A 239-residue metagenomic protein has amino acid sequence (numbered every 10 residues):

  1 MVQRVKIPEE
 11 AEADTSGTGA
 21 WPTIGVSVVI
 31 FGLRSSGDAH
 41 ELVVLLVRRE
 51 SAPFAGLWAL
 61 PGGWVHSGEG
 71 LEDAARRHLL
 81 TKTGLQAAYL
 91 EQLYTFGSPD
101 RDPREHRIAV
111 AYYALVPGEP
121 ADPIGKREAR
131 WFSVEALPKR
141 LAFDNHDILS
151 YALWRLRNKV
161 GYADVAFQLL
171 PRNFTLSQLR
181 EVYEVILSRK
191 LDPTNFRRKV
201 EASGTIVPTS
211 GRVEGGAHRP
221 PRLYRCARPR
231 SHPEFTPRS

Functional and structural regions predicted by a protein language model:
A13-W58: N-terminal strand-loop-strand
A39-L85, T95, V160-T175: Conserved Nudix-box catalytic region and its N-terminal flanking loop in Nudix hydrolases and closely related
Q86-Y94, P193: A short coil-to-beta-strand element that immediately follows conserved catalytic motifs
T95-R101, G211-E214: Short, solvent-exposed loop/turn elements at beta->coil junctions and helix N-caps that rim active or binding pockets
P99-D122, A152-W154, R222-R230: Active-site-adjacent beta-strand/loop module that shapes the phosphate/pyrophosphate-binding cleft
A111-A114, D122-L156, V160, L169-S177 (+3 more regions): NUDIX/MutT-family hydrolases
E181-K190: Short helix-coil junctions and helix-kink-helix linkers
P208-S239: Long, intrinsically disordered, low-complexity Ser/Thr/Pro-rich regulatory/activation regions of nuclear proteins
